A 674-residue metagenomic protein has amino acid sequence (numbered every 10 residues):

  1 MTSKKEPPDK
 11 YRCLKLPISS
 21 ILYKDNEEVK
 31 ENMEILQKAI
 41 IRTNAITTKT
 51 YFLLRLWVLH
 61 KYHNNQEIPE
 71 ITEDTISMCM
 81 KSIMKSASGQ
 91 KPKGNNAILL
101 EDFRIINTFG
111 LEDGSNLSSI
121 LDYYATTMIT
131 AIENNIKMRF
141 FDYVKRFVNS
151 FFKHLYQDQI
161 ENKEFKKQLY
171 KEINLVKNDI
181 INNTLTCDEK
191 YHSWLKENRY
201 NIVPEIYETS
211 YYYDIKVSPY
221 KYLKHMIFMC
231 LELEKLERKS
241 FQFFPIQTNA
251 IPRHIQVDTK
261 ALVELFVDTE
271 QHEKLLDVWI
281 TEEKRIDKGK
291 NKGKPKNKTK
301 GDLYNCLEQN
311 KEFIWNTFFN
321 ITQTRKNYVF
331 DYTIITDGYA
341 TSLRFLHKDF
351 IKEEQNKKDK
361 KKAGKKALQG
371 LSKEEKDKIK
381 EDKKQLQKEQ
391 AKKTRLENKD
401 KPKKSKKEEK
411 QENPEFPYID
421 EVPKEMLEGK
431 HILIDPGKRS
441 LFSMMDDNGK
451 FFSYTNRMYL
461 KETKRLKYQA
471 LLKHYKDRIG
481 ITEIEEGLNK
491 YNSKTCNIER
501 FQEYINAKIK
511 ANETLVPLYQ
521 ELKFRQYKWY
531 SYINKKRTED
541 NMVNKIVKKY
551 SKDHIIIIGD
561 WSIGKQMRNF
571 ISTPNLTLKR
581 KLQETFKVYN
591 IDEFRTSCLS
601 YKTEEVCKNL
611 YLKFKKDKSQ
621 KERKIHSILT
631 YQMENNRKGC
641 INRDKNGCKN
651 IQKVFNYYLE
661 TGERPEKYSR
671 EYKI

Functional and structural regions predicted by a protein language model:
T2-I674: Positively charged, helix-rich recognition surfaces that bind polyanionic ligands
